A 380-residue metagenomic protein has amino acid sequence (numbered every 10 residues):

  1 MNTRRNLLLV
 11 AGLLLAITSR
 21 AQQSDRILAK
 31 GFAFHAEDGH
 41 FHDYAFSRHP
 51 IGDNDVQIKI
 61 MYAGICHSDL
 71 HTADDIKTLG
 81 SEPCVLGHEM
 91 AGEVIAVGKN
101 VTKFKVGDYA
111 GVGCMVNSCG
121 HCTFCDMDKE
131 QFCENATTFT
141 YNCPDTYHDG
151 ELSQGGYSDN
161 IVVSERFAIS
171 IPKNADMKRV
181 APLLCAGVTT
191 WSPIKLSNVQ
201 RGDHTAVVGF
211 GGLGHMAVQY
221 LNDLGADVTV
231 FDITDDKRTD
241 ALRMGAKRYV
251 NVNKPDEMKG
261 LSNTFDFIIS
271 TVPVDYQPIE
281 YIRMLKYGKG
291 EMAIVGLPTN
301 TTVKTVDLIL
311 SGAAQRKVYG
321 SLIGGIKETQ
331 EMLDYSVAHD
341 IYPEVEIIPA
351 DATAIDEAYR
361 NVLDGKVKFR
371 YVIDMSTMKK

Functional and structural regions predicted by a protein language model:
M1-L8: Bacterial N-terminal signal peptides that target proteins for export
G12-R20: Hydrophobic h-region of N-terminal signal peptides that target proteins for export in Gram-negative bacteria
Q22-A91, G155, D159-V163, F167 (+1 more regions): Short N-terminal strand-loop motif that marks the start of NAD(P)H/FAD-dependent oxidoreductase cofactor-binding domains
S24-I27, I279, I326-K380: C-terminal hydrophobic helical "lid"/dimerization subdomain of Rossmann-like NAD(P)H-dependent oxidoreductases
D25, H49-A63, I76-D126, Q131 (+1 more regions): Glycine-rich beta-strand-centered segment in the early N-terminal region that forms part of a ligand/cofactor-binding
C114-F167: Cysteine-cluster motifs in flexible loop/terminal segments that predominantly coordinate metals
D159, R166, P172-K254: Mid-domain Rossmann-like dinucleotide-binding core that forms the NAD(H)/NADP(H) cofactor-binding site
S197-R201, D227-K317, M378-K380: Glycine-rich cofactor phosphate-binding loops and adjacent beta1-alpha1 units of small-molecule cofactor enzyme domains
